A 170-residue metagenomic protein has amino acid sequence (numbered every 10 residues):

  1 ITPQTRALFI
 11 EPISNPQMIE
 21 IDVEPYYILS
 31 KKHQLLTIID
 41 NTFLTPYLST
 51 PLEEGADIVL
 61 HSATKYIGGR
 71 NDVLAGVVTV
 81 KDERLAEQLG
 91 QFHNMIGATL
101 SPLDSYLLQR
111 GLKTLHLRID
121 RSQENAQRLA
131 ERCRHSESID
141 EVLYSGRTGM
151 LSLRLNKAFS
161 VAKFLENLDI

Functional and structural regions predicted by a protein language model:
I1-S138, L143: Conserved PLP-enzyme active-site core in the AAT-like
R147-I170: Conserved C-terminal alpha-helix-loop-beta "cap" of PLP-dependent enzymes that closes/shapes the active-site mouth
